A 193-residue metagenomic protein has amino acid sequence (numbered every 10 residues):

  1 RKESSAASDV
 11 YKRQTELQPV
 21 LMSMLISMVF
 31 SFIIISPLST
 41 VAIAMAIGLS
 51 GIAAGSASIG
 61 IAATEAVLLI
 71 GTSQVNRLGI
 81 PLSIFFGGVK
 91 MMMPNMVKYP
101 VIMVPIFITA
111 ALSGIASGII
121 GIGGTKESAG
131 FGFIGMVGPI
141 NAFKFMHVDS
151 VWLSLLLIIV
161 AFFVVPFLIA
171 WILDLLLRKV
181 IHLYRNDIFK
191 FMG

Functional and structural regions predicted by a protein language model:
K2-A7, Y11: Single conserved hydrophobic/aromatic residue that forms the stacking wall/gate of nucleotide- or nucleobase-binding
S4-S5, T64, I134, W171: Active-site-proximal helix/loop capping residues that flank conserved catalytic or ligand/cofactor
R13-Q14, G71, N141, I181: Signal for well-folded cores of large energy- and translation-related assemblies
E16-V20: Alpha-helical transmembrane segments and their membrane-interface boundaries that form or gate the permeation pathway
L21-L25, F32-G118, S128, F133: Helix-loop-helix junctions within the multi-pass membrane cores of secondary transporters/permeases
V97-G193: Transmembrane alpha-helical segments and their short flanking loops that form helix-hairpins/helix-helix interfaces
